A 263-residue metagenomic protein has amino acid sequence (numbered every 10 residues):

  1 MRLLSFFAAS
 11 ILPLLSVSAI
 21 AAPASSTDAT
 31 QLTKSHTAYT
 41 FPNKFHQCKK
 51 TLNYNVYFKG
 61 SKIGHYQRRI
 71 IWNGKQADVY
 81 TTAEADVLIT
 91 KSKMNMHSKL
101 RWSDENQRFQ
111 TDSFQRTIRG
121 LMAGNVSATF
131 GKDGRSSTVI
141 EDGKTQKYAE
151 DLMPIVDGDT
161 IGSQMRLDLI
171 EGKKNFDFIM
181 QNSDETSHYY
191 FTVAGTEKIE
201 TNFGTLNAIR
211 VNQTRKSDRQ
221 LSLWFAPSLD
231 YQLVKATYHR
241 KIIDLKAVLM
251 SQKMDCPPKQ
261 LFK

Functional and structural regions predicted by a protein language model:
M1-S5: Positively charged n-region of N-terminal signal peptides that target proteins for export
A8-S16: Bacterial N-terminal signal peptides
V17-A21: Sec/Tat signal peptide C-region and signal peptidase I cleavage site
P23-K132, L169-K263: Acidic, serine/threonine-rich low-complexity disordered tracts
M122-M165: Hydrophobic, well-structured mid-protein blocks that either form specific transmembrane helices
